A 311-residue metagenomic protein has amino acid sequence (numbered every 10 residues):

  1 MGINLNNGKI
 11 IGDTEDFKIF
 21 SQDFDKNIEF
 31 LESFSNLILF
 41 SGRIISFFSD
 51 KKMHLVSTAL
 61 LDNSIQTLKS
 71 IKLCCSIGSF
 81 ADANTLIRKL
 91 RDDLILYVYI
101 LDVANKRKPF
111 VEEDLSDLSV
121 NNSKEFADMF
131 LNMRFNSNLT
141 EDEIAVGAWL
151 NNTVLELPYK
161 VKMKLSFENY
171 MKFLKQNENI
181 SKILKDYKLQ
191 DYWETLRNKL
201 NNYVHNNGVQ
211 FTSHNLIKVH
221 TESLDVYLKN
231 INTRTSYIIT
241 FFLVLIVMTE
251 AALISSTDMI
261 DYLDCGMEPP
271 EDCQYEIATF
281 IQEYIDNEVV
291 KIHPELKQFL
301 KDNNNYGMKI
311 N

Functional and structural regions predicted by a protein language model:
M1-I87, D93, Y97, K106-N311: A cross-kingdom marker of C-terminal helix-rich interaction/assembly modules
L101-D102: Predominantly late transmembrane helices and immediately cytosolic-facing juxtamembrane segments
